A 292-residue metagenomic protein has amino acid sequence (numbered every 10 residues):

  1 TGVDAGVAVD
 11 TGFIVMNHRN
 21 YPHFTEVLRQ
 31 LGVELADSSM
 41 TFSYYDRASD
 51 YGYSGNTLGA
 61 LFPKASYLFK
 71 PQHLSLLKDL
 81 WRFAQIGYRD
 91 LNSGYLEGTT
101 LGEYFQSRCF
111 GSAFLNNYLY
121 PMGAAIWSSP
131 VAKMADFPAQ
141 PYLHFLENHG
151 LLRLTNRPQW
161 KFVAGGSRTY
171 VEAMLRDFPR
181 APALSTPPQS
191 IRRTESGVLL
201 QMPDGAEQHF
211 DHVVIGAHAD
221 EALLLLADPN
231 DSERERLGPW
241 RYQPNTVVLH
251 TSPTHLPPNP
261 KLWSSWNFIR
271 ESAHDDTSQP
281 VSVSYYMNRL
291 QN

Functional and structural regions predicted by a protein language model:
T1-D4, F42-Y44, N267: Short acidic-hydrophobic surface loop/beta-edge motif
T1-V15: Conserved N-terminal glycine-rich FAD pyrophosphate-binding loop of Rossmann-like flavoproteins
A5-V7, S49-Y51, D204-E207: Short acidic/polar mixed-charge low-complexity motifs
D10, N17-A139, H144: Mobile amphipathic helical/loop "lid" adjacent to a hydrophobic cofactor/ligand pocket
T11-V15, W160-K161, L237: A short acidic, glycine-rich active-site loop that binds or catalyzes chemistry on phosphate/adenosine moieties
L143-P203, Q208-D211: Helical element adjacent to the flavin cofactor pocket in flavoenzyme catalytic cores
T186-N292: Mid-domain catalytic core of redox enzymes that form a hydrophobic substrate pocket/lid adjacent to a catalytic redox
